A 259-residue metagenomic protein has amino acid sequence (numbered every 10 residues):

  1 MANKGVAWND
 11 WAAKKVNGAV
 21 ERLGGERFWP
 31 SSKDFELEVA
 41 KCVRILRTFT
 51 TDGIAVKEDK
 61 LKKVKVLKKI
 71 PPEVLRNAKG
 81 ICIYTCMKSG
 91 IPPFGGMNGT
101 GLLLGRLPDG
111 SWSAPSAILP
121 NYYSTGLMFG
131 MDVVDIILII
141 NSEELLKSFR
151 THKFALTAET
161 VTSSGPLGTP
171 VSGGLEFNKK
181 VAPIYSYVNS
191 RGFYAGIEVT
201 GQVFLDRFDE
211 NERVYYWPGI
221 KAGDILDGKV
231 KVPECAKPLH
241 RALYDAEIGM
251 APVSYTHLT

Functional and structural regions predicted by a protein language model:
A2-L258: Small-residue-enriched, tightly packed secondary-structure blocks
